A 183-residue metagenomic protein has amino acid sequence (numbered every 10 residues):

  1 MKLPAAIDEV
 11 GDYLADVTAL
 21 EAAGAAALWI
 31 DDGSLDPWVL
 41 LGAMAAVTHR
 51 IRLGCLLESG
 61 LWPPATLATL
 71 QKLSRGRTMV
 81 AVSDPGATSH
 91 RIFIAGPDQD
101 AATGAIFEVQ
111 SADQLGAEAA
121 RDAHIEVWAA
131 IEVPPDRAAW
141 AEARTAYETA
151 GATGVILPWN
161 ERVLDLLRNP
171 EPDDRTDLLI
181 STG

Functional and structural regions predicted by a protein language model:
M1-A146, A150-G154, P158-G183: N-terminal glycine-rich cofactor-binding segment that shapes the pocket for flavin-like pterin cofactors
